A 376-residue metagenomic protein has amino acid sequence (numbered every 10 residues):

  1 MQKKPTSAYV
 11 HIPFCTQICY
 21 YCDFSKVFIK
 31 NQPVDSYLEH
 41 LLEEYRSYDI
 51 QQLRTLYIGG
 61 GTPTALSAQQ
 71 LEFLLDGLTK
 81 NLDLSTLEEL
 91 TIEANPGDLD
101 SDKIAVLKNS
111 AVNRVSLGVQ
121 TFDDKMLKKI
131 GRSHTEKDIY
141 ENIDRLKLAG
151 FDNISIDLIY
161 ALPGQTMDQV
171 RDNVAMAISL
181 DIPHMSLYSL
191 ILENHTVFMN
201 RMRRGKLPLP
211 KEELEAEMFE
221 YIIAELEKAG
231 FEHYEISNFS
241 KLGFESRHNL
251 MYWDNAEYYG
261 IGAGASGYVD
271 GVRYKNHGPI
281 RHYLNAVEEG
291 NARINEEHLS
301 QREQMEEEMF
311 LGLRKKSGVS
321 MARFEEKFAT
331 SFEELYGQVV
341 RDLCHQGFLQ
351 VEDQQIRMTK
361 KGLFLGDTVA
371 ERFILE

Functional and structural regions predicted by a protein language model:
K3-P5, K26-Y48, Q52-T330: C-terminal scaffold of the Radical SAM
V10: Conserved N-terminal Rossmann-fold NAD(P)-binding element of oxidoreductases
P13-F24: Local cysteine-cluster metal-coordination motifs and their immediate loop/turn environment, predominantly Fe-S cluster
T330-D342: Short amphipathic alpha-helical interaction segments
C344-Q354: A short, conserved structural fragment
Q355-T359: Minor-groove-contacting beta-hairpin "wing" of winged helix-turn-helix DNA-binding domains
K361-E376: Short, amphipathic alpha-helical interaction segments positioned at domain boundaries
